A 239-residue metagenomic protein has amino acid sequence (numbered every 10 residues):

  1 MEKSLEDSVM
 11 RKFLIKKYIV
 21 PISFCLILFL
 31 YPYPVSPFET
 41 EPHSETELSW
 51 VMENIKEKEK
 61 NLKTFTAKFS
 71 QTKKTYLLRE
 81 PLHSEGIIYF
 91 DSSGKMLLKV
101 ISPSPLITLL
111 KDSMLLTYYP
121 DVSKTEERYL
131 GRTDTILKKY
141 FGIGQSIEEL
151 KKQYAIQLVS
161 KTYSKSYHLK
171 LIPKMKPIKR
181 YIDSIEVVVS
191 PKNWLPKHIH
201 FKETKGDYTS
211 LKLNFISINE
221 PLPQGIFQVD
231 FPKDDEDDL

Functional and structural regions predicted by a protein language model:
L5, V9-I22: Bacterial N-terminal signal peptides that target proteins for export
P21-Y31: Bacterial N-terminal signal peptides
P34-E80, Q228-L239: N-terminal leader/targeting segments and the immediate start of mature chains
F69, M96-V100, L115-Y118, L171 (+1 more regions): Short hydrophobic/aromatic-rich beta-strand segments that constitute the beta-sheet cores of beta-sandwich/beta-barrel
S70-M96: N-terminal, post-signal-peptide region of Sec/Tat-exported proteins
I87-K138, T209: An acidic-aromatic
E126, E149-L239: Gly/Pro-enriched, hydrophobic low-complexity segments that function as extracytoplasmic propeptides/linkers
Y140-G144, Q153: Anionic-ligand binding region
